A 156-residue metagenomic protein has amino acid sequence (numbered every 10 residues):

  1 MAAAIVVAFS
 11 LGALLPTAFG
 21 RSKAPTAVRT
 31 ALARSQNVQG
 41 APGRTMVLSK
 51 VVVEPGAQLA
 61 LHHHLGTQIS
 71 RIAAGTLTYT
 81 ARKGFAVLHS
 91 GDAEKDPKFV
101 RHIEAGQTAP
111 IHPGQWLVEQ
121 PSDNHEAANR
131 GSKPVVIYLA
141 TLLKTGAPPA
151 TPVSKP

Functional and structural regions predicted by a protein language model:
A2-A13: Bacterial N-terminal signal peptides
L11-P25: Bacterial Sec-dependent signal peptides at the C-terminal "C-region" and cleavage site
R21-Q39, R44-T45, N124-P156: Double-stranded beta-helix
P25-A60, G66-T67, A73, A81 (+1 more regions): A short glycine-rich, His/Asp/Glu-containing loop-to-beta-strand
V51-P55, K83-D123: Short acidic-glycine-tyrosine-enriched beta hairpin
L61, Y79, Q107-T108, E119 (+1 more regions): Short beta-strand His + acidic residue motifs that chelate non-heme Fe in jelly-roll/DSBH and cupin folds
H64-L65, E104: Short, small/polar residue-rich loop motifs at catalytic or cofactor-binding pockets
R71, T78, V118, Y138-T141: Soluble periplasmic/extracytoplasmic beta-strand elements of cell-envelope proteins
